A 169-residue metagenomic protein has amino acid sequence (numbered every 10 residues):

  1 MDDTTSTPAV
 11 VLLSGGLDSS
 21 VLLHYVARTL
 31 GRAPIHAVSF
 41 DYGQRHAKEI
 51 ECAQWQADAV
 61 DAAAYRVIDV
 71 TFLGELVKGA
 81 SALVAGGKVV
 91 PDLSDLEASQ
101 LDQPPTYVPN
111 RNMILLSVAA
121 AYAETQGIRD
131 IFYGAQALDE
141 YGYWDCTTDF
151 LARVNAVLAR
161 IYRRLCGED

Functional and structural regions predicted by a protein language model:
M1-D169: ATP-dependent adenylation/nucleotidyltransferase module used to activate substrates
